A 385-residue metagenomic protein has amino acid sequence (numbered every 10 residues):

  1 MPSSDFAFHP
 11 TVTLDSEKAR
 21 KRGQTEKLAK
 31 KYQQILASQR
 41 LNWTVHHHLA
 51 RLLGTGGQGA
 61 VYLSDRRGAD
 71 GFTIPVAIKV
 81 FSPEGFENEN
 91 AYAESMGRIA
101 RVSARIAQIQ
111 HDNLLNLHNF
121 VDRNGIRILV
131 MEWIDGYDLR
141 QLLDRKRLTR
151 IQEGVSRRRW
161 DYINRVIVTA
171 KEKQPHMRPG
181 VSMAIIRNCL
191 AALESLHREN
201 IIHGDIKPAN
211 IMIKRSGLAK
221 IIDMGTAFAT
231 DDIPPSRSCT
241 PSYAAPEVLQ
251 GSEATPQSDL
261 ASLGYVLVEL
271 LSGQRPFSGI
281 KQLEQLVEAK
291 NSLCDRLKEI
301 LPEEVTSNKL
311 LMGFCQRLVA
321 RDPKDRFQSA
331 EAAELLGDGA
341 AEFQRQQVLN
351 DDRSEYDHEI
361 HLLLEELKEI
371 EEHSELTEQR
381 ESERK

Functional and structural regions predicted by a protein language model:
E89-Q108: AlphaC helix of the eukaryotic protein kinase fold
F120: Activation-segment/catalytic-loop signature of the eukaryotic protein kinase fold
N124-D138, L142: Conserved short submotifs of the Hanks-type protein kinase catalytic core that shape the nucleotide-binding pocket
I185-I186: Activation segment signature within eukaryotic-like protein kinase domains
C189-I201: Protein kinase catalytic-loop region centered on the HRD/HxD motif
P234-V248: Conserved activation segment of eukaryotic-like protein kinases, specifically the C-terminal portion of the activation
Q344-K385: Regulatory extensions appended to serine/threonine kinase catalytic cores
